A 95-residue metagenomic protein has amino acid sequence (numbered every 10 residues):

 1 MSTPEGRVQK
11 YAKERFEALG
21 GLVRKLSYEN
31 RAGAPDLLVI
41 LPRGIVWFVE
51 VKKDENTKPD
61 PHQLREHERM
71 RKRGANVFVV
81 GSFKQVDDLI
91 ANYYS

Functional and structural regions predicted by a protein language model:
M1-S95: Catalytic phosphate/metal-binding cores of nucleic-acid and nucleotide-processing enzymes, i.e., regions that mediate
